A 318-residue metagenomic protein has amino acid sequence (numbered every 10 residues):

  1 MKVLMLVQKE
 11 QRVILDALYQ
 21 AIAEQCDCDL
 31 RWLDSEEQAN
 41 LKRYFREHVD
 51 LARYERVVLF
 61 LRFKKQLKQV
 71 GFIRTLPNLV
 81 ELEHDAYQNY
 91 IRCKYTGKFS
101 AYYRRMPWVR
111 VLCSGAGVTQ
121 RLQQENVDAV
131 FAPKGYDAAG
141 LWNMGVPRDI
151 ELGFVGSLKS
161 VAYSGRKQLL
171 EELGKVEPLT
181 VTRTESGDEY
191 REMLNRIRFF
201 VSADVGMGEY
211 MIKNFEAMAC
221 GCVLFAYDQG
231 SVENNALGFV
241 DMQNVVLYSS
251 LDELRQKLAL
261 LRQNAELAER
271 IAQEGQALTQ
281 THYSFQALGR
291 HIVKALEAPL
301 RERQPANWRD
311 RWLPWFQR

Functional and structural regions predicted by a protein language model:
M1-Y54, L59-R74, N78-L237, P299: Nucleotide-sugar donor-binding catalytic core of glycosyltransferases
A101-Y102, R191, L251, A265 (+2 more regions): Non-membrane alpha-helical structural segments and their capping/turn regions in soluble enzymes
N234-V245, K257: Acidic, glycine-centered active-site loop in nucleotide-sugar glycosyltransferases
Q243-L251, L260-A265: Conserved acidic donor-binding segment of nucleotide-sugar-dependent glycosyltransferases
L258, A265-R318: C-terminal amphipathic helix plus adjacent low-complexity, charged tail appended to glycosyltransferase catalytic
